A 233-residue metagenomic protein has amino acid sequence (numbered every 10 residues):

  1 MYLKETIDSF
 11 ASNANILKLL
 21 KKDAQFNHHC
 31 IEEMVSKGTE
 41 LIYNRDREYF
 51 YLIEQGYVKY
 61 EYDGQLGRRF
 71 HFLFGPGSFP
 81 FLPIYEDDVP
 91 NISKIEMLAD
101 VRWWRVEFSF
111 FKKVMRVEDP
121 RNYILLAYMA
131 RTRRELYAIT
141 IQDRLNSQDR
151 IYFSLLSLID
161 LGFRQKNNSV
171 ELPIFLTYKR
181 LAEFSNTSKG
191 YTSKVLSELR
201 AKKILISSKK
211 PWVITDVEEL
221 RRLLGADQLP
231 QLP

Functional and structural regions predicted by a protein language model:
M1-E40, S78-P80, I84-D87: Cyclic nucleotide-binding regulatory module and flanking cytosolic helices
I31, E40, Y57-Y62, F79 (+1 more regions): Short beta-strand segments in beta-sandwich/barrel cores
E32-E33, L41-Y43, R47-E54, H71-F72 (+1 more regions): His/acidic/aromatic-lined binding-pocket segments of jelly-roll/cupin-type domains and related regulatory beta-sandwich
E48-E61, Q65-L66, P76-G77: Glycine- and acidic-residue-biased ligand/ion/polar-headgroup-sensing regions
H71-Y137: Cyclic-nucleotide recognition modules
N122-F184: Polybasic "coupling" helices that flank or enter modular domains
L161-P233: Phosphate-/nucleic-acid-contacting segments
